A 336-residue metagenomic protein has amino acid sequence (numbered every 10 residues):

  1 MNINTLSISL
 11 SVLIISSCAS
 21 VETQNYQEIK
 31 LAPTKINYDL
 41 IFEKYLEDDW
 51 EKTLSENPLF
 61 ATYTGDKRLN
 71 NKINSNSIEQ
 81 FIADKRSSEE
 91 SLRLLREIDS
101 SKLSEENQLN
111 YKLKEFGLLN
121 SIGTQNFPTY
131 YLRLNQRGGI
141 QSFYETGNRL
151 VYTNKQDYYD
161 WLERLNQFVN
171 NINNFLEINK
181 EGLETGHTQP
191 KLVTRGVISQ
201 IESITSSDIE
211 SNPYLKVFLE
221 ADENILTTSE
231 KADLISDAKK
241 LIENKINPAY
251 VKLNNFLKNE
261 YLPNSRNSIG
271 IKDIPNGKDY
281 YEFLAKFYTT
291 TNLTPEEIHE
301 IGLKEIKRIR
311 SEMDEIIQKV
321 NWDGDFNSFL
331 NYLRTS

Functional and structural regions predicted by a protein language model:
M1-V21: Gram-negative bacterial Sec-dependent N-terminal signal peptides
C18-S336: N-terminal maturation segment of proteins
